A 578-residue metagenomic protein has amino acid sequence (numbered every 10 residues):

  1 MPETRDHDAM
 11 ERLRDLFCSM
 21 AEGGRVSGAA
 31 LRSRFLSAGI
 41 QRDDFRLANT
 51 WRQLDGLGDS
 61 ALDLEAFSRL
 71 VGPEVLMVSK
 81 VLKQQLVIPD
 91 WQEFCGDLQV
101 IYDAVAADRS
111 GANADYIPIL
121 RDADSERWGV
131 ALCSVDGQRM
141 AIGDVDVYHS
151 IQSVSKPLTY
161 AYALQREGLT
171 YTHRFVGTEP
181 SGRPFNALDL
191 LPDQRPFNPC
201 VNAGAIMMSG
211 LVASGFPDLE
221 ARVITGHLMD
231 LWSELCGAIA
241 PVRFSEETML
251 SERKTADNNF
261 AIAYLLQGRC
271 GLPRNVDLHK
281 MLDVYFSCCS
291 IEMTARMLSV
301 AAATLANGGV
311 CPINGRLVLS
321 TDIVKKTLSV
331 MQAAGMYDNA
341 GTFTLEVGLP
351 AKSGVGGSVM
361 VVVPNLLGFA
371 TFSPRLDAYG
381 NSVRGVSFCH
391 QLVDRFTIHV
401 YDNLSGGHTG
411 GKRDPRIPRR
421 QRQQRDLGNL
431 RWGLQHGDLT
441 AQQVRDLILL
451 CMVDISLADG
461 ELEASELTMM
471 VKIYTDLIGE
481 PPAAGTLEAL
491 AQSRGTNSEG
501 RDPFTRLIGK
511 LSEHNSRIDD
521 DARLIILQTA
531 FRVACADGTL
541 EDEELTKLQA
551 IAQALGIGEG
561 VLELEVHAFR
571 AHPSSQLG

Functional and structural regions predicted by a protein language model:
T4, R14, L31, G308-A340 (+1 more regions): Structured C-terminal helix/loop/strand segments within mature extracytoplasmic catalytic/sensor domains
R5-R25, R42-A61, M452-D459, V533-D537: Primarily EF-hand calcium-binding motifs
R25-R42, A61-V75, I448, L467-L477 (+1 more regions): Amphipathic regulatory helices of Ca2+-sensor modules
Q53-D90: EF-hand and EF-hand-like Ca2+-sensor regions
V81-D103, S110, A163-C288: Active-site-adjacent helix/loop patches that line small-molecule binding or acyl-intermediate pockets
V105-I142, S358-V361: A short, well-structured edge-of-sheet supersecondary motif
G137, S150-T170, A301, F369: Active-site SXXK
K156, R416-G578: Small-residue-enriched hydrophobic alpha-helices in membranes
